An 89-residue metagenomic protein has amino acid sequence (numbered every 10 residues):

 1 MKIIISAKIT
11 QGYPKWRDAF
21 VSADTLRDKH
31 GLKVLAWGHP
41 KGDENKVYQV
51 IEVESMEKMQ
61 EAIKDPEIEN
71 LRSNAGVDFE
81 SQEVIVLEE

Functional and structural regions predicted by a protein language model:
M1-E69, F79-E89: Short S/T/G/P-rich N-terminal loop/turn motif that feeds into the first structured element of a domain
